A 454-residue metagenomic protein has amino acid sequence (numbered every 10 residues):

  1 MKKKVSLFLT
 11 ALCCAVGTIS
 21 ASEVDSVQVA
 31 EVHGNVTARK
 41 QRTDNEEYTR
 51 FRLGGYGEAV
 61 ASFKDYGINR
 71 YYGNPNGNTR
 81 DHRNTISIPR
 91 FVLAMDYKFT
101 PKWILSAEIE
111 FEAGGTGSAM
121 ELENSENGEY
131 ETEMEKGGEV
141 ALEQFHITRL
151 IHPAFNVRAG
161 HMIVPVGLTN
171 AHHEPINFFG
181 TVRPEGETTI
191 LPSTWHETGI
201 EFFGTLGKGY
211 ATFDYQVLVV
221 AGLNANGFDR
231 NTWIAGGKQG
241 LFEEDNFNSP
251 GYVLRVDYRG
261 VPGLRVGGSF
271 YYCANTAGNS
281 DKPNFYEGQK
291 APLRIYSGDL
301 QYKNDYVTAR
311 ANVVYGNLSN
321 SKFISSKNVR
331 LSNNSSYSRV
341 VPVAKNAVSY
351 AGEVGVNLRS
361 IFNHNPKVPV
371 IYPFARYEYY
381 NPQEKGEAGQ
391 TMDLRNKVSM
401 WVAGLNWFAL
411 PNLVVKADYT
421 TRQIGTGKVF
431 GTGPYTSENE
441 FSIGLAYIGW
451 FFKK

Functional and structural regions predicted by a protein language model:
M1-K4, K208: Positively charged n-region of N-terminal signal peptides that target proteins for export
K4-Y72, K454: N-terminal periplasmic/intermembrane-space "pro-region" immediately following the signal or transit peptide
E23-A30, T169, T189, S193 (+3 more regions): Surface-exposed, low-hydrophobicity segments enriched in Gly/Pro/acidic/Ser residues that characterize the mature
V24-V29, Y66-I68, T79-R80, Y130-E135 (+3 more regions): Outer-membrane beta-barrel pore domains
E46-D65, D81-A225, N248-V253, D257-R265 (+4 more regions): Outer membrane beta-barrel
Y71-G77, N124-E126, I176-P184, I234-G237 (+1 more regions): Short glycine/proline- and charge-enriched loop/turn segments that cap or connect secondary-structure elements
S193, E243-P250, G288-P292: Active-site glycine- and acidic-residue-rich loops that bind and position anionic ligands or nucleotide-like cofactors
W233-N279: Loop-centered beta-sheet repeat module
